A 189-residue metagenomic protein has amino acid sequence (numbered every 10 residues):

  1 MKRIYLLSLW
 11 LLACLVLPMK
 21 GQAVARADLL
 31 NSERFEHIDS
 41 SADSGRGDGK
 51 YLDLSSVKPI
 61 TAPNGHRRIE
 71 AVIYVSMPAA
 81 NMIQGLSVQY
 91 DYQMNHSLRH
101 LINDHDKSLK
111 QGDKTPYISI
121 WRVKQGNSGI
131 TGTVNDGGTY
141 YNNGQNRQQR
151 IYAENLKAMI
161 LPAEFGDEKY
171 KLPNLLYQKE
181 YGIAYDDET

Functional and structural regions predicted by a protein language model:
M1-I4: Positively charged n-region of N-terminal signal peptides that target proteins for export
S8-V16: Bacterial N-terminal signal peptides
P18-Q22: Bacterial Sec-dependent signal peptides at the C-terminal "C-region" and cleavage site
A23-S87, D91-T189: N-terminal secretory-pathway/extracellular module detecting exported/lumenal segments and adjacent signal-anchor/first
